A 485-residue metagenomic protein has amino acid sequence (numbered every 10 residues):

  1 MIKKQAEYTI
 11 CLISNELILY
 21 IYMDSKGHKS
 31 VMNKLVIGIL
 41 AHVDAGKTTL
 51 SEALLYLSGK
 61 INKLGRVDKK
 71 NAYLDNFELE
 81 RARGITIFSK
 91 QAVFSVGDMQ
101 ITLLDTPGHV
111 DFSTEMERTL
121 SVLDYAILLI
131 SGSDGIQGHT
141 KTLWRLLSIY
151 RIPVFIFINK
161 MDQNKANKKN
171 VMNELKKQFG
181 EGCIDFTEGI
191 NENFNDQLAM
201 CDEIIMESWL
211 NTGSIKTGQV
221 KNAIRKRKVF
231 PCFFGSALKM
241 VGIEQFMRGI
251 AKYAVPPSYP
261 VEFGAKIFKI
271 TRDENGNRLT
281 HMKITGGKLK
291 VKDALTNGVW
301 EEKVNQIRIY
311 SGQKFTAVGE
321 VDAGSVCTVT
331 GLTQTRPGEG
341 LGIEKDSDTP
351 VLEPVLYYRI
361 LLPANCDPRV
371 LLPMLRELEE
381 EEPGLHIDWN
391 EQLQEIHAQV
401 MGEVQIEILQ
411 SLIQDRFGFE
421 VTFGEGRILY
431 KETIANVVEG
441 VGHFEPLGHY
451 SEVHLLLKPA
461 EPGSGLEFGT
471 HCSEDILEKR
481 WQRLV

Functional and structural regions predicted by a protein language model:
D24-V122, A126-I130, I136, N170 (+2 more regions): P-loop NTPase switch module centered on the Walker A-proximal segment
S25-A45, K63-L64, G132-E274, L295 (+1 more regions): P-loop NTPase catalytic nucleotide-binding module
V36-I37, V229-A237, E274, R278-T280 (+4 more regions): Short hinge/gating elements
D44, L50, G84, D105 (+12 more regions): Residue-level signature of catalytic and energy-coupling elements of molecular machines, predominantly ATP/GTP-dependent
I61-V67, L74-S89, E181-F186, Y253-F263 (+6 more regions): Active-site phosphate-binding and catalytic loops of NTP-dependent enzymes
Y253-V255, P260-Y357, E395: Conserved nucleotide-binding/hydrolysis modules and their immediate coupling elements across P-loop/ASCE NTPase motors
D346-S464: Charged, conformationally dynamic linker/hinge segments that couple catalytic or nucleotide-dependent chemistry
